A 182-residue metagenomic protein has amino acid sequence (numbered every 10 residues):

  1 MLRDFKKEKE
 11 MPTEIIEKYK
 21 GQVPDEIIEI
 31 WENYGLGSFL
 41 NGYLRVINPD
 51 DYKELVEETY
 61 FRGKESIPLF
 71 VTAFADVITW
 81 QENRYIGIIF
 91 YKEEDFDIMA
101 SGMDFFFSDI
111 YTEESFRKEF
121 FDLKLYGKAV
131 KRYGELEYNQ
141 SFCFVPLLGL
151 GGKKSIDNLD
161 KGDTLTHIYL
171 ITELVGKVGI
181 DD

Functional and structural regions predicted by a protein language model:
M1-I88, Q140-D182: A surface-exposed partner-binding patch
K6, Y111, F120, G127-A129 (+2 more regions): Generic low-complexity, intrinsically disordered sequence content enriched in small uncharged/hydrophobic residues
D51-T59, S108-I110, L123-Y126: Charged, low-complexity, helix-prone segments enriched in Lys/Glu/Asp/Gln
A73-A75, A100, A129: A sequence-composition feature that detects small, non-aromatic residues
G87-K124: Compact, glycine/acidic-enriched structural inserts
S115-D157: Mixed-charge (acidic/basic) macromolecular-recognition segments
